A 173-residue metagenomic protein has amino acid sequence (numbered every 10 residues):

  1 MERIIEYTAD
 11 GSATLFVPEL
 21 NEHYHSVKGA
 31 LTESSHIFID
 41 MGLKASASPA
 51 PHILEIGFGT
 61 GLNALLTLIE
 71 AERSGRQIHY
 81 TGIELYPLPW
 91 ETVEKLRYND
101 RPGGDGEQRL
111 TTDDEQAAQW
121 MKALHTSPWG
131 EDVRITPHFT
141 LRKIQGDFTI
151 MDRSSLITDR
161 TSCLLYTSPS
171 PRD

Functional and structural regions predicted by a protein language model:
M1-H52, L62, L68-P102, E107-T112 (+1 more regions): Rossmann-like AdoMet
E55: Class I SAM-dependent methyltransferase core
G59: Conserved glycine-rich SAM-binding loop
P87, F148-I150, R172: Short acidic/polar capping segments at secondary-structure boundaries
Y98-S155: S-adenosyl-L-methionine
S154-C163: A short acidic, Gly/Pro-enriched loop at the edge of an enzyme's catalytic core that lines a small-molecule cofactor
Y166-D173: Conserved small/polar residues in nucleotide/adenosyl-binding loops
